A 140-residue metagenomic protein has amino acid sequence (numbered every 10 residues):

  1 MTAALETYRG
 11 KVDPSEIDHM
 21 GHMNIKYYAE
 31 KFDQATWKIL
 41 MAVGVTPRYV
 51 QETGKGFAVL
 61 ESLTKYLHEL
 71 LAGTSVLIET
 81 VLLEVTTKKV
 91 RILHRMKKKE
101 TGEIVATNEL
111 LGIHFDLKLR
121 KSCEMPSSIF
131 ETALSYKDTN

Functional and structural regions predicted by a protein language model:
T2-V59, D116-N140: Hot-dog-fold acyl-thioester-processing enzymes
R9-D13, K65, L111: Generic structural detector for well-ordered beta-strands
I39-V85, K89-V90, V105-N108: Hydrophobic beta-strand-centered segment that forms part of the acyl-chain substrate-binding groove
L67, R95-K99: Core beta-strand residues in small-molecule sensory/regulatory alpha/beta domains
E100-G102, K118: Solvent-exposed strand-loop boundary residues in beta-sheet-rich modules
N108-L110, P126: Short hydrophobic alpha-helix segments
